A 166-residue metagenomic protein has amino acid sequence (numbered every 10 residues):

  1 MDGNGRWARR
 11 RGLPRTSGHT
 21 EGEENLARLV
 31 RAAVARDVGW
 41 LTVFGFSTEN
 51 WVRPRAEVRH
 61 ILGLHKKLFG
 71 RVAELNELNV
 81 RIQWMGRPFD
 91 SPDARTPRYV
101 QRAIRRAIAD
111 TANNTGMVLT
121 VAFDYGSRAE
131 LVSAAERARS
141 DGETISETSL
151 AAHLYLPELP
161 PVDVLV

Functional and structural regions predicted by a protein language model:
M1-V166: Flexible, compositionally biased loop and terminal segments
